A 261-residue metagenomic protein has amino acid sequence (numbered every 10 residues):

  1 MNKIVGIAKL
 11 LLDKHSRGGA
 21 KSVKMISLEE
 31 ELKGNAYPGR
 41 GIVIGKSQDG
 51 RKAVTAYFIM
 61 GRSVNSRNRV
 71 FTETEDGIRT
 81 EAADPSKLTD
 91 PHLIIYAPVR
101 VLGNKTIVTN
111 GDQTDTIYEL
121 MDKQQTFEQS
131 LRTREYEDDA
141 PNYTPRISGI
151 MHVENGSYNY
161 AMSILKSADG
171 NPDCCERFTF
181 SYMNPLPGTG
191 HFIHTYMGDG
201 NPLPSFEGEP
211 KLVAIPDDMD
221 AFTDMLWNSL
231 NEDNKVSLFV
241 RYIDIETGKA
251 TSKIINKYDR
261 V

Functional and structural regions predicted by a protein language model:
I7-V261: Conserved short alpha-helical segments that host acidic/polar catalytic motifs at enzyme active sites
